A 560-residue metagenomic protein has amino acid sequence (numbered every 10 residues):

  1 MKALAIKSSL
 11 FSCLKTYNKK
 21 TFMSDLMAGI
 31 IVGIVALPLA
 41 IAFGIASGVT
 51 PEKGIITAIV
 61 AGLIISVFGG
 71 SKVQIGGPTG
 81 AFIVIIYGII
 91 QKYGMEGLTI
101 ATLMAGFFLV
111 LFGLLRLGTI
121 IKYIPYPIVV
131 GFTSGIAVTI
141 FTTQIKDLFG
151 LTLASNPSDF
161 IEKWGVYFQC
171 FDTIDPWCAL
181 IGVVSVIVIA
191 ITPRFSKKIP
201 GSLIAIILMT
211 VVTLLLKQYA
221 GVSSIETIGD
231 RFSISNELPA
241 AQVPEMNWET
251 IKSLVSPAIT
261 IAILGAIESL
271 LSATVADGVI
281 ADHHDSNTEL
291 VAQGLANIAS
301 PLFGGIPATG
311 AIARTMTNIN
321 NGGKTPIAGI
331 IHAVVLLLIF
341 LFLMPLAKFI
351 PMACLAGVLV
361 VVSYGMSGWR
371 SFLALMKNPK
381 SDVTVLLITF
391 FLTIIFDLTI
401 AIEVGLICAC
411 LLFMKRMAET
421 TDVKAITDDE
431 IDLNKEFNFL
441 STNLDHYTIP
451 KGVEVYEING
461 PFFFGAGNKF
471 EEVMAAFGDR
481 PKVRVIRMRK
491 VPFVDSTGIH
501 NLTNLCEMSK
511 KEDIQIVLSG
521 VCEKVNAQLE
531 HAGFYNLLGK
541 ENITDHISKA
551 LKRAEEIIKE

Functional and structural regions predicted by a protein language model:
M1-K424, I431-D432, G533: Transmembrane helical cores of multi-pass ion-transport proteins
A28, V186, A190, N468 (+3 more regions): Short, contiguous clusters of charged residues that form electrostatic/catalytic patches at enzyme active sites, used
G76, G131, L518-S519, T544: Active-site-adjacent beta-strand anchor residues
I86, Y167, F470-M474, A550 (+1 more regions): Generic hydrophobic alpha-helical segments
V334, V525-N526, D545: Short secondary-structure capping/turn micro-motifs that flank functional sites
G365-L537, E555-I558: The feature marks cytosolic C-terminal regulatory regions of anion transporters and related permeases
L537-R553: Short acidic-hydrophobic, aromatic-tinged amphipathic segments that line or gate anion-handling sites
